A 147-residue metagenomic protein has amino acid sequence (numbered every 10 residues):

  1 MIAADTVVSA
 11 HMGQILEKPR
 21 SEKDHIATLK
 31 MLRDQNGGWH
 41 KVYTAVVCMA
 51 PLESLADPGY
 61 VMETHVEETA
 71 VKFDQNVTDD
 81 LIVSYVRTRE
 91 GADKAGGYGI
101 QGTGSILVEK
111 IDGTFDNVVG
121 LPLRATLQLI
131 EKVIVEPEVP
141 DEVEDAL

Functional and structural regions predicted by a protein language model:
M1-L147: Anionic-ligand binding patches
